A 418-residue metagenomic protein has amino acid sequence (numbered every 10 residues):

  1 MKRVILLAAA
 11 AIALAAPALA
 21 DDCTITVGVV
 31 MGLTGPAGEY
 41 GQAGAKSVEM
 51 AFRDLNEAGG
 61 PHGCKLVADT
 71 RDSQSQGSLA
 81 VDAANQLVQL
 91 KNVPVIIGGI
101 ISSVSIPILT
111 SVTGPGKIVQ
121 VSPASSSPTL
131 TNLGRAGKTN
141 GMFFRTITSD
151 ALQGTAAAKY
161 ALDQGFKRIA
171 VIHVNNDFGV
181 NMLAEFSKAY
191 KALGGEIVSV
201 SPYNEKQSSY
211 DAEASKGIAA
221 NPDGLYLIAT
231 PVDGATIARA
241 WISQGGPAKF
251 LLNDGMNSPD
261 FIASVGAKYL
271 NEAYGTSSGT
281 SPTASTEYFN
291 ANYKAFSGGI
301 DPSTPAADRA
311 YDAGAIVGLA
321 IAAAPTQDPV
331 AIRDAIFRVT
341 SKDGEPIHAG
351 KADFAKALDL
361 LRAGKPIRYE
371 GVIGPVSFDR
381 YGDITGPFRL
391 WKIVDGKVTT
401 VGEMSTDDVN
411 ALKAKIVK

Functional and structural regions predicted by a protein language model:
K2-A8, A20-K418: Extracytosolic ligand-binding ectodomains
A8-L14: Hydrophobic alpha-helical targeting segments used for export or membrane insertion
L14-A20: Sec/Tat signal peptide C-region and signal peptidase I cleavage site
